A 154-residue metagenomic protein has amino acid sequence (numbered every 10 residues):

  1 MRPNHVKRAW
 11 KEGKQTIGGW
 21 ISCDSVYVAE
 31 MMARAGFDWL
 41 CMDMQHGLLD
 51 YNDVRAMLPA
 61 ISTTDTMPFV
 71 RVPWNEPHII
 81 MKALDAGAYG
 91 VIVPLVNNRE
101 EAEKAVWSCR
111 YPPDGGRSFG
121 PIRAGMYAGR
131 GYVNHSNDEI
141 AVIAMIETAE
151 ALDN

Functional and structural regions predicted by a protein language model:
M1-N154: Expand to "…catalyze enediolate/carbanion chemistry for C-C bond making/breaking, isomerization, decarboxylation
